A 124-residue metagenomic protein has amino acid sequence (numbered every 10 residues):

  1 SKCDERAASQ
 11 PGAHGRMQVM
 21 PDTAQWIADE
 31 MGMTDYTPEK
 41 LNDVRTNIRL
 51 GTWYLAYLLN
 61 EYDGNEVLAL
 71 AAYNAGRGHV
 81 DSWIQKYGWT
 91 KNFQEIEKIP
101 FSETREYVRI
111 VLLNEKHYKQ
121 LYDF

Functional and structural regions predicted by a protein language model:
S1-F124: Catalytic glycan-binding domains that act on GlcNAc-containing polysaccharides
